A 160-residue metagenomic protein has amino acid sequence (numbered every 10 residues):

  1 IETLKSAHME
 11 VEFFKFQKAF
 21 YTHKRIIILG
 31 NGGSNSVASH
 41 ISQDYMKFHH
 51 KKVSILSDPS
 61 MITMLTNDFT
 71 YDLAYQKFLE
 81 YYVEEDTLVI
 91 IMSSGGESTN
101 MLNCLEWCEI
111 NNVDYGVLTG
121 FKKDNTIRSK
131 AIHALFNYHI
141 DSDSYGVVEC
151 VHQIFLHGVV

Functional and structural regions predicted by a protein language model:
I1-T3, H152: Charged, low-complexity, helix-prone segments enriched in Lys/Glu/Asp/Gln
T3-H23: A short, well-structured juxtamembrane/interface segment
I27-V160: Glycine-rich phosphate-binding loops that contact phosphosugars or nucleotide phosphates
